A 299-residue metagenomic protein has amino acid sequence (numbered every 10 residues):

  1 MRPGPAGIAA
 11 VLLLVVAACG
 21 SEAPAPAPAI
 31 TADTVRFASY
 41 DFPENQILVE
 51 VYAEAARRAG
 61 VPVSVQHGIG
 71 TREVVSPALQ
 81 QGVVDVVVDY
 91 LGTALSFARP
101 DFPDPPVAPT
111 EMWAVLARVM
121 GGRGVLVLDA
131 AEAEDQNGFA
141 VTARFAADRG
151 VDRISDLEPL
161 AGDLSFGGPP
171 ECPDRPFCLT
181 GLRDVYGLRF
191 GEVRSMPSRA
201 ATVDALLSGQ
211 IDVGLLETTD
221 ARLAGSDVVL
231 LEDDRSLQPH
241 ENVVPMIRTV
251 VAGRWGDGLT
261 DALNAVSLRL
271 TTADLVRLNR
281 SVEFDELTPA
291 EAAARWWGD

Functional and structural regions predicted by a protein language model:
L14-A18: C-terminal motif of bacterial Sec signal peptides marking the signal peptidase cleavage site
G20-A23: Bacterial signal peptide processing site
I30-E44, Y52, V61-H67, G162-G167: Short, well-ordered beta-strand elements
P43, V65-P77, P170, E192-D204: Short helix-initiation/N-cap motifs at beta->coil->alpha
E50, E54-A55, E73-V84, P100-F102 (+2 more regions): Short helices/loops that flank or line small-molecule/ion binding pockets
A98-A108, W113-L128, S208-Q210, R222-S236: Ligand-binding "clamshell"
P109-F166, T249, L268-T272: A conserved helix-loop-strand patch within extracytoplasmic ligand-binding domains of the periplasmic binding
G122-V125, A131-D135, T219-S267: Periplasmic-binding protein-like
